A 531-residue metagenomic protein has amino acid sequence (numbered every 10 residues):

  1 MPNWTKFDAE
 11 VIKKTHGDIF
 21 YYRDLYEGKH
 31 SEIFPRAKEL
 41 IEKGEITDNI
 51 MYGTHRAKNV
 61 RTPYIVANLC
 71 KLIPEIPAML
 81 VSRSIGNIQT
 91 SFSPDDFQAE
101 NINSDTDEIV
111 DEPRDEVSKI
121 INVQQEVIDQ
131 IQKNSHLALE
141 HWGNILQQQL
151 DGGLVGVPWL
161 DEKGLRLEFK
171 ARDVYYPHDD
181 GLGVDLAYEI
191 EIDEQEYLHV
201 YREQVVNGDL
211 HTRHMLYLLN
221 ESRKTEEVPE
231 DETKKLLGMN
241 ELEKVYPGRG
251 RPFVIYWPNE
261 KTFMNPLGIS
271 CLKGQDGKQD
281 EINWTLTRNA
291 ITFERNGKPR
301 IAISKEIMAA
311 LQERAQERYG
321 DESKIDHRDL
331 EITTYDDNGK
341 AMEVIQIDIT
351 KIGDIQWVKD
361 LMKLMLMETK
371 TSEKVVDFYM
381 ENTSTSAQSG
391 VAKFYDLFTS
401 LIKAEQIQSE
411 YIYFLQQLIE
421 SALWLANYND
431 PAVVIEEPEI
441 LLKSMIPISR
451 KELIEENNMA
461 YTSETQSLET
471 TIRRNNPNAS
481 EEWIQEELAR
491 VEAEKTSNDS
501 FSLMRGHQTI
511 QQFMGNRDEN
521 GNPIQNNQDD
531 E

Functional and structural regions predicted by a protein language model:
M1-G183, N520-E531: Extended, helix-rich architectural segments
A138-Q149, V157, I291-G297, T350-K451 (+1 more regions): C-terminal amphipathic alpha-helical
I145-D151, V155-I269: Extended, regular secondary-structure scaffolds
G152-W159, Q466-R474: Amphipathic alpha-helical protein-protein interaction segments
K235-A392: Extended, charged amphipathic alpha-helical segments
S449-R473: C-terminal structured domain segments
P477-Q485: Short, basic interhelical loop/turn and adjoining N-cap of the next helix at nucleic-acid- or acidic-partner-contacting
E487-E531: Extended, compositionally biased alpha-helical segments that mediate assembly or anchoring
